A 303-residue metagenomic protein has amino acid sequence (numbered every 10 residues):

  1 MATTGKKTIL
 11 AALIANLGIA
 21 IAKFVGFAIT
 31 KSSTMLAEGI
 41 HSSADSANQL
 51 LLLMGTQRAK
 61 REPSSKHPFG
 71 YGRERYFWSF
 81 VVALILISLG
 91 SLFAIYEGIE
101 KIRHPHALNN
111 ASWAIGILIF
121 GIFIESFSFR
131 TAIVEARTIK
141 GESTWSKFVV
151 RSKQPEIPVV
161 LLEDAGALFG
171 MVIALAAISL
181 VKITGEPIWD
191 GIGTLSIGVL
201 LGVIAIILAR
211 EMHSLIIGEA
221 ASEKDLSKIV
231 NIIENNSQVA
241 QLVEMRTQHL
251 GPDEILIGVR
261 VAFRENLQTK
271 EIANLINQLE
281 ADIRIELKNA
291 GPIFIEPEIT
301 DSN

Functional and structural regions predicted by a protein language model:
M1-A22: Topogenic membrane-insertion module of multi-pass membrane proteins
A2, K23, L36, L52 (+4 more regions): Generic detector of intrinsically disordered, low-complexity, polar/charged segments
G5, E74-N303: Alpha-helical transmembrane segments and adjacent TM-loop junctions that form the membrane-embedded core of multi-pass
A15, A28-R61, I99, P158-V172: Acidic (Asp/Glu-rich) catalytic motifs at the cytosolic membrane interface
L17-V25, T30, S42, S46-L52 (+1 more regions): Hydrophobic alpha-helical membrane-embedded segments
A20-S32, A94-G98, L175: Membrane-embedded alpha-helical segments in integral membrane proteins
G55-E74, H104: Aspartate-rich (DDxxD/NDxxD/DxxxD) Mg2+/diphosphate-binding motifs and their adjoining helix-loop segments
